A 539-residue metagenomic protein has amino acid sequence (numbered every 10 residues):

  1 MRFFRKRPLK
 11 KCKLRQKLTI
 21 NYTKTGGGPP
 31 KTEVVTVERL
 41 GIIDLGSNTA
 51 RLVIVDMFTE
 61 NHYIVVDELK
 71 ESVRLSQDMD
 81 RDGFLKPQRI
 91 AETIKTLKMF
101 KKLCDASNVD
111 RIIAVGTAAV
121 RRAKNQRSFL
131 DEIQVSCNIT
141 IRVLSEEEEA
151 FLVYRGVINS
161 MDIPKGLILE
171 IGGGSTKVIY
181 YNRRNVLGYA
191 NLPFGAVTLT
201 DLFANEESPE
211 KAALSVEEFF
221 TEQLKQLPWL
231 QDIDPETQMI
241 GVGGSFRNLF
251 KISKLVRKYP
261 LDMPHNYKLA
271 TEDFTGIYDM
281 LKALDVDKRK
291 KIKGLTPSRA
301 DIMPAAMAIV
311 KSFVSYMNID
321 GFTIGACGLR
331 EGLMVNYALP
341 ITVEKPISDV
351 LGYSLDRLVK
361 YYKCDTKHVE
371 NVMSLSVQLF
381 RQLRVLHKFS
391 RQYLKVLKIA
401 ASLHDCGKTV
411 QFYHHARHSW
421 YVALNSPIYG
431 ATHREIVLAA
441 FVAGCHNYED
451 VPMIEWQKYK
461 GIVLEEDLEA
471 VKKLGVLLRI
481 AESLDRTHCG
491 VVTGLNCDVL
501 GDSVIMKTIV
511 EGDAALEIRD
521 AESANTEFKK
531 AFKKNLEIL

Functional and structural regions predicted by a protein language model:
R2-G41, L45-A50, V55-G116, L130-T140: N-terminal glycine/serine-rich phosphate-binding loop of ATP-dependent small-molecule kinases, especially carbohydrate
V34-Y63, V157, M161-L192, G244-N248: Gly/Thr-rich phosphate-binding beta-strand-loop-beta motif of the actin/hexokinase/Hsp70
V65, L495-V499, I538: Generic structural motif
D78-S107, T117-K124, F129, V135-N159 (+8 more regions): Helical "lid/coupling" subdomains associated with nucleotide-phosphate turnover
I112, I141, G166, L536: Hydrophobic anchor at the start of a short beta-strand that flanks the dinucleotide cofactor-binding loop
T508-V510: Short beta-strand-to-loop capping motifs
F532-L539: A short amphipathic beta-strand at an alpha->beta junction
